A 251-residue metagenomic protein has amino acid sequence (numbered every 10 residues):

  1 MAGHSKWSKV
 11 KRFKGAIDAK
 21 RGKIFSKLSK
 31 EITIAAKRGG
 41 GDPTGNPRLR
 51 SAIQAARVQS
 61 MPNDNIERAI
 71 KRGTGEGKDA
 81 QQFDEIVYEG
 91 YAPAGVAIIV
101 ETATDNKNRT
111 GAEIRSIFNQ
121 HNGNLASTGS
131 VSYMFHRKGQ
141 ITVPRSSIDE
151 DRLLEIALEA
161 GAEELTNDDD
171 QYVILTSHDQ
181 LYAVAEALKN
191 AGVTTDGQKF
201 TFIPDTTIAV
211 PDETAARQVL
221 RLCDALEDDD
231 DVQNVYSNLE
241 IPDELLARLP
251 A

Functional and structural regions predicted by a protein language model:
M1-A126, V131-Q140, P250-A251: N-terminal cationic and glycine-rich segments that engage phosphates or anionic surfaces
Q140-A251: Positively charged, low-complexity, intrinsically disordered RNA-binding extensions
